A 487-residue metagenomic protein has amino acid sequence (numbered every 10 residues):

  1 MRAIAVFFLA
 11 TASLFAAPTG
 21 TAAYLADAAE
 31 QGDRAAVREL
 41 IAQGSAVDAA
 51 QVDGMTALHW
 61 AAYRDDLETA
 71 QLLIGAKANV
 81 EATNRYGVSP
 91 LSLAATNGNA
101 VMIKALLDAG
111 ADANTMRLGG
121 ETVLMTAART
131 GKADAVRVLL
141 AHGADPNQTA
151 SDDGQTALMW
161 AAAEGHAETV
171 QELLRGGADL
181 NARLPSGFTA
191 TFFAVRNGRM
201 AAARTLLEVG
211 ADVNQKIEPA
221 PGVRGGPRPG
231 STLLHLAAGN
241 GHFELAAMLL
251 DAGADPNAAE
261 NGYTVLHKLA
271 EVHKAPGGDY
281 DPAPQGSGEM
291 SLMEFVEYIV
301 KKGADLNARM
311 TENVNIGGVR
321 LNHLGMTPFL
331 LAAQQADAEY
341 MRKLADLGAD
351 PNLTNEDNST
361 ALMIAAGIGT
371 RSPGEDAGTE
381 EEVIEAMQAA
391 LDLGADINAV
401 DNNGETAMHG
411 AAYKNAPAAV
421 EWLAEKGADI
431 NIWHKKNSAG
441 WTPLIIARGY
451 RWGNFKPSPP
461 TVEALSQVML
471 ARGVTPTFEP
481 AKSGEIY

Functional and structural regions predicted by a protein language model:
A5-S13: Bacterial N-terminal signal peptides
A17-L25, H142, V209, A252 (+8 more regions): Ankyrin-repeat-protein effector appendages
T19-D27, A50-T56, T83-S89, M116-T122 (+11 more regions): Ankyrin-repeat boundary/"N-cap" motif
A22-D48, H59: Mature N-terminal segment immediately following signal peptide/propeptide cleavage in secreted/periplasmic
D27-Q31, W60-D66, L93-N99, T126-K132 (+10 more regions): Ankyrin repeat A-helix N-terminal signature
A36, E68-T69, V101-M102, D134-A135 (+9 more regions): Conserved ankyrin/ankyrin-like repeat signature
I41-A46, Q71-N79, K104-D112, R137-D145 (+8 more regions): Ankyrin repeat domain, specifically the short helix-to-loop turn at the C-terminus of the second helix of each repeat
R129-A135, A141-T169, G176, R183-F188 (+7 more regions): Solenoidal tandem-repeat scaffolds enriched in leucines and small polar residues
